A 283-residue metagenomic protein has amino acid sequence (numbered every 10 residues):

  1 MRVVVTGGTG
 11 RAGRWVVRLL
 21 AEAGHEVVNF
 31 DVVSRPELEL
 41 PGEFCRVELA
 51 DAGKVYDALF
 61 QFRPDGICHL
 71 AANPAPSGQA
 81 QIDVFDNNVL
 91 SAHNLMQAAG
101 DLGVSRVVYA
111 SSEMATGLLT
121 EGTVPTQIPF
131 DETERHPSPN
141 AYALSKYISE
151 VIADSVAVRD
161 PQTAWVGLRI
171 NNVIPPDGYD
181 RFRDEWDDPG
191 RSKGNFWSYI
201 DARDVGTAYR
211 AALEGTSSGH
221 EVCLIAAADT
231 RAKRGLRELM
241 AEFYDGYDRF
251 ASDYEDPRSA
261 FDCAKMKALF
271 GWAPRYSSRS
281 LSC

Functional and structural regions predicted by a protein language model:
V3-A23: N-terminal Rossmann NAD(P)H-binding glycine-rich loop of SDR-like oxidoreductase domains
L49-N87: NAD(P)H-binding glycine-rich loop region in Rossmannoid oxidoreductase-like domains and their noncatalytic homologs
Q61, Q79-V108: NAD(P)-cofactor binding segment of oxidoreductase domains
D86, G122-D160: Catalytic helix-loop patch of NAD(P)-dependent Rossmann-fold dehydrogenases
N94-P139: Conserved Rossmann-fold NAD(P)-dependent oxidoreductase catalytic core, especially the SDR/UDP-sugar
E132-P139, G167-I200, D204: A conserved pocket-lining segment of Rossmann-fold NAD(P)-dependent short-chain dehydrogenase/reductase
R159-A164, P175-D187, A212-V222: Glycine/proline-rich active-site loop of Rossmann-fold NAD(P)-dependent oxidoreductases
R203-C283: C-terminal substrate-binding subdomain of Rossmann-fold SDR/epimerase-dehydratase oxidoreductases
